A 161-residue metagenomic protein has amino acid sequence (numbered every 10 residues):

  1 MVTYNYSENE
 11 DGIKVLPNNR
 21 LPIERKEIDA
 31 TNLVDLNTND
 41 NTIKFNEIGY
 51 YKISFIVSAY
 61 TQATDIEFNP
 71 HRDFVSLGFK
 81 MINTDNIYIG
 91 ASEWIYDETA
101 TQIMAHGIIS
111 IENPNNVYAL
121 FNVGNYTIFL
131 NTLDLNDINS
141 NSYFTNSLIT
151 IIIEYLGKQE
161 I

Functional and structural regions predicted by a protein language model:
M1-I161: Extracellular jelly-roll beta-sandwich "head" domains, especially the C-terminal globular C1q domain
